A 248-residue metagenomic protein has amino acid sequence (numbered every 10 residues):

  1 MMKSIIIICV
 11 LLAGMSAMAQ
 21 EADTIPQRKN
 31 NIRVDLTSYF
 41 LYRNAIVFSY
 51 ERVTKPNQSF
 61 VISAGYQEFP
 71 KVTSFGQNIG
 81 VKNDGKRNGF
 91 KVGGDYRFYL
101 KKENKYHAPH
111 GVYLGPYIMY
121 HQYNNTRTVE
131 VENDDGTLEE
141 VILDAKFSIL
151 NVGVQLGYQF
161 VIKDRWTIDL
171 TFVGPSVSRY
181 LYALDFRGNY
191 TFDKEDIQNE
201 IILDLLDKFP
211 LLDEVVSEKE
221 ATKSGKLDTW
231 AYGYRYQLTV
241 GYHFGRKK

Functional and structural regions predicted by a protein language model:
M1-T24, V240-K248: Bacterial Sec-dependent N-terminal signal peptides
E21-I25, I46-V61, V92-R97: Feature captures outer-membrane beta-barrel proteins of Gram-negative bacteria and organelles
E21-K29, P56-N57, K101-G111, I162-I168 (+1 more regions): Short loop/turn motifs that connect adjacent beta-strands in outer-membrane beta-barrel proteins
P26-I46, S59-E68: Transmembrane beta-strand segments that form the barrel wall of outer-membrane beta-barrel proteins
N30-V34, F60-I62, V92, H110-I118 (+3 more regions): Transmembrane beta-strands of outer-membrane beta-barrel proteins
D35-T37, G65, F69-K91, H121-I149 (+1 more regions): Extracellular/periplasm-exposed beta-strand and loop segments of Gram-negative cell-envelope proteins, dominated by
R52, F98-L100, Y158-F160, S178 (+1 more regions): Residue-level signature of outer-membrane beta-barrel architecture
G93, R97, W230-K248: Outer-membrane beta-barrel "beta-signal"
